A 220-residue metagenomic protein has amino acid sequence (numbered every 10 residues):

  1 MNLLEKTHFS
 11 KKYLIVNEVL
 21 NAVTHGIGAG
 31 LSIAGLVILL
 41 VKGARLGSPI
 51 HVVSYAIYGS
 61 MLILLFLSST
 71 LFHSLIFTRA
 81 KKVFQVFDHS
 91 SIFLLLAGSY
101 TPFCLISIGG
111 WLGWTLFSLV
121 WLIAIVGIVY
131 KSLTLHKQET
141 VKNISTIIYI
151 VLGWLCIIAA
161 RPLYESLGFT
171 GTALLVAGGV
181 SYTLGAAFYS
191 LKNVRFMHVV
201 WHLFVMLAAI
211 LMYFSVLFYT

Functional and structural regions predicted by a protein language model:
M1-T220: Multi-pass alpha-helical transmembrane bundles in non-GPCR membrane proteins that perform intramembrane catalysis
